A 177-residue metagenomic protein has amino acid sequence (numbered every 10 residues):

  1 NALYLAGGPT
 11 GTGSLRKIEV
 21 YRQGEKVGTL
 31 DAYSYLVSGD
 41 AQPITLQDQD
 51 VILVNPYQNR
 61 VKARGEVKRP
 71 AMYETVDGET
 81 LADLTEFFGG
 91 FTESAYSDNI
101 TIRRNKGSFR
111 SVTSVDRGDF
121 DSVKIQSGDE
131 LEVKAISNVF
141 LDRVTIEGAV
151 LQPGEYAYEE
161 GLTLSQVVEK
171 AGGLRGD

Functional and structural regions predicted by a protein language model:
N1-D177: Ser/Thr/Pro/Gly-biased, low-complexity, turn-/loop-rich segments that often occur immediately after N-terminal
